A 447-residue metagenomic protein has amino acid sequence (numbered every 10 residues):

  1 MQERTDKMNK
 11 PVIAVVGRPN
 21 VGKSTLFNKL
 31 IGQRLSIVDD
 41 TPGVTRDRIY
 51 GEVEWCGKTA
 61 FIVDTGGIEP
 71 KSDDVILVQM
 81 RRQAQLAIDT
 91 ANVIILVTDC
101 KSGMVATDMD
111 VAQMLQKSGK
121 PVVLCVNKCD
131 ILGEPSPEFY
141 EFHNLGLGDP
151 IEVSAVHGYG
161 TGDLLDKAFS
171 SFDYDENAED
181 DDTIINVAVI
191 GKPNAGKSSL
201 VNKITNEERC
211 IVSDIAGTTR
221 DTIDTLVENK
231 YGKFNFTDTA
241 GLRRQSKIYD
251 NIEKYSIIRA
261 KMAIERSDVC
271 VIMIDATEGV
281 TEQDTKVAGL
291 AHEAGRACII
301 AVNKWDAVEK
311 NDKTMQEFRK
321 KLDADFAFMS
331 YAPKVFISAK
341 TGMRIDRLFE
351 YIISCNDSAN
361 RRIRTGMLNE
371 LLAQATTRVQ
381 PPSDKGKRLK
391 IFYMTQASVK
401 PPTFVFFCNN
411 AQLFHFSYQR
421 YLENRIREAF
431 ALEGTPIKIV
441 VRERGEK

Functional and structural regions predicted by a protein language model:
Q2-D74, D173-I257, K261-I264: Conserved G1/Walker A P-loop phosphate-binding module
P42-V44, G67-E69, K101-G103, K128-G133 (+9 more regions): Conserved nucleotide-binding/hydrolysis micro-motifs of P-loop NTPases
D64, N127, F142, S154 (+3 more regions): Active-site glycine-centered loops adjacent to acidic/histidine catalytic or metal-binding residues that shape
R81-D149, G232, I257-Y331: Conserved C-terminal guanine-recognition region of P-loop GTPase G domains, centered on the G4
P121-V123, D130-D180, A307-I363: Canonical P-loop GTPase G-domain recognition
A188, F349-F414, R420-L422: Long, well-ordered amphipathic alpha-helical subdomains in the mid-to-C-terminal portions of large enzyme subunits
L322, Y418-L432: Short, non-transmembrane amphipathic alpha-helical segments
A431-E446: A short amphipathic beta-strand at an alpha->beta junction
